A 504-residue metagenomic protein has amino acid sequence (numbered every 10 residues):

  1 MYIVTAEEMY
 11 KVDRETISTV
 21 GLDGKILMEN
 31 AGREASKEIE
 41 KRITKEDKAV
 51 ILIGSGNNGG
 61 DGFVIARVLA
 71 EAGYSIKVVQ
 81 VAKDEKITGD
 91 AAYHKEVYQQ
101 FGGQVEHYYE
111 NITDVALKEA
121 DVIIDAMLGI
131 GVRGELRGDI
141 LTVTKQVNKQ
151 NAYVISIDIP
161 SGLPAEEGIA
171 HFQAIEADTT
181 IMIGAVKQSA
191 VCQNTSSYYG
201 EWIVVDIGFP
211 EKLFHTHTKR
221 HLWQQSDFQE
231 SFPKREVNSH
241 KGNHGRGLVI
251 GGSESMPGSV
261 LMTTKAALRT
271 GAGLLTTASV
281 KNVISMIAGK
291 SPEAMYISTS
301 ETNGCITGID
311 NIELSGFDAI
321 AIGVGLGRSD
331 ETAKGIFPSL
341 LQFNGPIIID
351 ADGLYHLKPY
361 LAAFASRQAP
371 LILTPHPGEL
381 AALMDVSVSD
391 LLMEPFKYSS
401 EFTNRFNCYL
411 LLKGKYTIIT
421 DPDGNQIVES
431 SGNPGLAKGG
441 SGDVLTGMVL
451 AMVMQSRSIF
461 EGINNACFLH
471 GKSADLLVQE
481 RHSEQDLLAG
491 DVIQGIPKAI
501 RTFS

Functional and structural regions predicted by a protein language model:
M1-V78, T88, A190-P346, Y355-I372 (+2 more regions): Small-residue (G/A/S/T)-rich helix-start motifs and N-terminal tracts that mark the onset
S36-A126, E135-I157, G335, F343 (+1 more regions): Nucleotide and nucleotide-moiety/phosphate-recognizing core
D84, T113, G162, N282-V283 (+1 more regions): Positions that flank functional sites
E96-G103, M127-V132, A294-E301, G432-L436: Short, structured secondary-structure boundary patches
E110-T113, S161-A165, Q188, G304 (+1 more regions): Short acidic loop-to-helix transition motifs that present clustered carboxylates
L117-D121, A174, L314-S315, S366: A short, aliphatic-rich alpha-helical micro-motif
D121-V122, M127-K219: Internal gly/pro-rich beta-alpha loop/helix module that stabilizes soluble enzyme cofactors or their anionic handles
